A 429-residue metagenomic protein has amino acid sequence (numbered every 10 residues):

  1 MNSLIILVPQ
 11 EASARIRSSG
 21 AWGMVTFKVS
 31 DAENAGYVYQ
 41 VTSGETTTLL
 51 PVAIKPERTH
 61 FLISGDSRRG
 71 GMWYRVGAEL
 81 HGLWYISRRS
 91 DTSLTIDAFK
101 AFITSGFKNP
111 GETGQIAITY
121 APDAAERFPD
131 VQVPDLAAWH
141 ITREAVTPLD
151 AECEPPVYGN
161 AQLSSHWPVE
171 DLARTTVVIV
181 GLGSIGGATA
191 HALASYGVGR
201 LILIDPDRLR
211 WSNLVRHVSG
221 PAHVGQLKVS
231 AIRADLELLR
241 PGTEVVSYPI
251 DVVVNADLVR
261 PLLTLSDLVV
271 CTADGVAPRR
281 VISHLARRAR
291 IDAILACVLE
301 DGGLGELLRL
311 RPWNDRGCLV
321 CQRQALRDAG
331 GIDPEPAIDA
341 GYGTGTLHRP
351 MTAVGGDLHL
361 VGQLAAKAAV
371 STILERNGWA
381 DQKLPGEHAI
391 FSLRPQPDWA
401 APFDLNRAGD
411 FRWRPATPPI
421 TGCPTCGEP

Functional and structural regions predicted by a protein language model:
M1-L149, P261-L268, T272-P429: Glycine-rich phosphate/adenylate-binding loop
E126-R174, L193: Non-catalytic propeptide/linker segments at domain boundaries
S165-R210: Glycine-rich adenosine-cofactor-binding loop
V180, I204-P206, Y248, C271-T272 (+1 more regions): Generic beta-strand/beta-sheet core signal
A190-A192, V215-R216, V281-L285: Short amphipathic alpha-helical segments
D205-G242: Glycine-rich phosphate-binding loop and adjoining beta1-alpha1-beta2 segment of Rossmann-like nucleotide-binding folds
R210-W211, V218, N255, G303-G305 (+1 more regions): Generic structural signal for helix capping and beta-alpha/helix-loop junctions
I232-D267, A273-V276: A structured beta-alpha segment of the ubiquitous adenosine-cofactor-binding alpha/beta core
